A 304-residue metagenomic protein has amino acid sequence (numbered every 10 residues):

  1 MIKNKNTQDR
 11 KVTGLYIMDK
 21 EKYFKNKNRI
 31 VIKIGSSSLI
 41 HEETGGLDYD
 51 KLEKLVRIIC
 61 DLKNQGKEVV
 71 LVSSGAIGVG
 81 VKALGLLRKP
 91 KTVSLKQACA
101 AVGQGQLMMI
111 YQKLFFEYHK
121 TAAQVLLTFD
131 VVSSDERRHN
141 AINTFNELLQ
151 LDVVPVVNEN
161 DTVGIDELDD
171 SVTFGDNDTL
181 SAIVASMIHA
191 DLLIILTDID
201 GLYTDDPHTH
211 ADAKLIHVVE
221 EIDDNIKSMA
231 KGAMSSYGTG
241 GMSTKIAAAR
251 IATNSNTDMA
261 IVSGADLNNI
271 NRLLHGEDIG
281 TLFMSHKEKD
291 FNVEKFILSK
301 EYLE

Functional and structural regions predicted by a protein language model:
N4-D9: Intrinsic-disorder-associated, low-complexity terminal segments enriched in Asp/Asn/His/Tyr and depleted of Lys/Arg
G14-K89, V93-T121, V125-E304: C-terminal catalytic "cap/lid" subdomain
